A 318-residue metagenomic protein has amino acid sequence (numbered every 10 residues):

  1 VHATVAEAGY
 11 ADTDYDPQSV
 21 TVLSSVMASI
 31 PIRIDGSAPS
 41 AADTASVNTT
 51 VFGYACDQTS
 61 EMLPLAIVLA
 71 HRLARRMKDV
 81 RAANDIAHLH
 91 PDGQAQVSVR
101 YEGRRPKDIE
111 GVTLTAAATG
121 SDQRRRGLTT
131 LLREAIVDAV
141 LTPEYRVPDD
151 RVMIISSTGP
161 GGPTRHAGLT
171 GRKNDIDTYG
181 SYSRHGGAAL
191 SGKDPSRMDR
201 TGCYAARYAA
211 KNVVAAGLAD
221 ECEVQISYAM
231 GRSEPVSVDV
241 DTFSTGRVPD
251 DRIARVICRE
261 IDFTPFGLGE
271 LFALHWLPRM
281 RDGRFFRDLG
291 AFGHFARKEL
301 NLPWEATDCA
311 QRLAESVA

Functional and structural regions predicted by a protein language model:
V1-T4, L128-E134, D250-I261: Short amphipathic alpha-helices in soluble, non-transmembrane regions that often serve as interface/regulatory elements
A3-G161, A291, A296-R312: Glycine-rich, mobile lid/loop segments that gate access to catalytic sites or pores
D12-S25, P31-D35, S40-V47, R172 (+3 more regions): Gly/Pro-rich active-site capping loops and adjacent beta-alpha segments that organize cofactor/substrate pockets
V26-I30, T158, Y182, I226-R232 (+1 more regions): Acidic, glycine-rich active-site loops and adjacent beta-strand->loop/helix elements that engage anionic groups
A55-K78, K193-G217: Alpha-helical support elements that line or immediately flank enzyme active sites and cofactor-binding pockets
R100, T115-A117, I155, D177-S181 (+3 more regions): Generic beta-strand/beta-sheet core signal
Q123-V214, E234: Glycine-rich anion/phosphate-binding loop at the beta-strand->alpha-helix junction
E221, Q225-A318: Internal helix-turn-beta structural module
